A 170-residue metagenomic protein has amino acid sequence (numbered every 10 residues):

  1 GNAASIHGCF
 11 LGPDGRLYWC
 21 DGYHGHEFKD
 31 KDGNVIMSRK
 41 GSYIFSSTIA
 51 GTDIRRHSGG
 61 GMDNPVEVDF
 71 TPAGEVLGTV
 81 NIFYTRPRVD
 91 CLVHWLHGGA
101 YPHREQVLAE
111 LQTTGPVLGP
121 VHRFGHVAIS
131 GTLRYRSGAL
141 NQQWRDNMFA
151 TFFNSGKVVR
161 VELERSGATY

Functional and structural regions predicted by a protein language model:
G1-Y170: Beta-propeller blade termini and top-face loops
